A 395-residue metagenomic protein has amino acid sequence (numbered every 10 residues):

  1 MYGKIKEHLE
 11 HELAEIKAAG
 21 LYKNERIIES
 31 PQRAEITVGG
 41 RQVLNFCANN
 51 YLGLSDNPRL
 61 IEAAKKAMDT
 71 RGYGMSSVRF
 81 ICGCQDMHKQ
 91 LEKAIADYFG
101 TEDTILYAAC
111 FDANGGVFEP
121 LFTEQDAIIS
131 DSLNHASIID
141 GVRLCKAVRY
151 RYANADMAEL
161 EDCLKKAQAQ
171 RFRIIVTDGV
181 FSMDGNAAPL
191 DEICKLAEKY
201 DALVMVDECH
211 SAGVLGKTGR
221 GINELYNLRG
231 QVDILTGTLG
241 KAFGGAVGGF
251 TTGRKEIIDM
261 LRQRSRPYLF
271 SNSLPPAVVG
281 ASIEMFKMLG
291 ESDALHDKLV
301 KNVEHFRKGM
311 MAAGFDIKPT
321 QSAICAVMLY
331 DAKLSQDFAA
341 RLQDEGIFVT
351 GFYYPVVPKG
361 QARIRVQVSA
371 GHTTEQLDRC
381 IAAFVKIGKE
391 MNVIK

Functional and structural regions predicted by a protein language model:
E7-Y73, A202: N-terminal "arm"/small-domain region of PLP-dependent enzymes with the aminotransferase-like
P58, E62-K66, T70, K93 (+3 more regions): PLP-dependent enzyme catalytic core of the Aspartate aminotransferase-like
V78-C84, K93-G116: Short loop-beta-helix segment that forms the pyridoxal 5′-phosphate
V117-A136: Conserved PLP-anchoring active-site segment centered on the Schiff-base-forming lysine
Y150, N154-V206: Active-site phosphate-binding strand-loop segment of PLP-dependent enzymes
T218, E224-M260: Active-site PLP attachment segment
F243-M310, F315-K318: PLP-dependent aminotransferase class I/II
S292, D297-F306, M311-G346, V356 (+2 more regions): Conserved PLP-binding catalytic core of the aspartate aminotransferase-like
